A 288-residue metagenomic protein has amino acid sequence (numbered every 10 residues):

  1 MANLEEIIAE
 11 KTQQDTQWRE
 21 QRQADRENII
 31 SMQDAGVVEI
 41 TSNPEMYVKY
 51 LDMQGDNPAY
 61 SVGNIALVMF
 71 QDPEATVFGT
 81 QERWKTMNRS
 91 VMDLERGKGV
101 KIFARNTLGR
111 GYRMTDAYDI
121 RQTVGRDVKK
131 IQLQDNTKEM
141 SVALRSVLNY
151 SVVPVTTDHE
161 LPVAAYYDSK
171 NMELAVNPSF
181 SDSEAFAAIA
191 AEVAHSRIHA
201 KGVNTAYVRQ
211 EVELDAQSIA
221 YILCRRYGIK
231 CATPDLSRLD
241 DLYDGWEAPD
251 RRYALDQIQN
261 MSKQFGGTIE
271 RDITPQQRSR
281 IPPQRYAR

Functional and structural regions predicted by a protein language model:
M1-R288: N-terminal accessory/interface modules of nucleic-acid-binding and processing proteins
